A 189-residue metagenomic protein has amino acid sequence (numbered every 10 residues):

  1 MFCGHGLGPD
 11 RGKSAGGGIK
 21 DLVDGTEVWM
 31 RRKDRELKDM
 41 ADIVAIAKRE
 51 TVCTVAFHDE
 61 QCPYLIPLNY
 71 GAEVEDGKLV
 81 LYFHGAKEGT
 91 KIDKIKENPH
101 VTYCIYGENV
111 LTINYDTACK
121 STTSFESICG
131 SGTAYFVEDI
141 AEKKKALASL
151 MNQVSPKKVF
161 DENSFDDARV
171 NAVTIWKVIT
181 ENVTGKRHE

Functional and structural regions predicted by a protein language model:
L7, G12, G16-K48: Extreme N-terminal tail/first-helix region
V23-R32, N109-E189: Charged, gly/pro-rich active-site loop segments
L37-D39, R49-T54, K158-F160: Short Pro/Gly-enriched beta-strand edge/turn motifs at strand-loop
I46-A47, K94-I95, L150: A generic structural signal for nonpolar/aromatic side chains embedded in well-ordered alpha-helices
E50-K87, Y103: Short beta-strand segments
V52, L65-P67, H100, F125 (+2 more regions): Broad gene-expression machinery/nucleic-acid interaction feature
T90-I113, A118-S121: Helix-adjacent hinge/juxtasegments
